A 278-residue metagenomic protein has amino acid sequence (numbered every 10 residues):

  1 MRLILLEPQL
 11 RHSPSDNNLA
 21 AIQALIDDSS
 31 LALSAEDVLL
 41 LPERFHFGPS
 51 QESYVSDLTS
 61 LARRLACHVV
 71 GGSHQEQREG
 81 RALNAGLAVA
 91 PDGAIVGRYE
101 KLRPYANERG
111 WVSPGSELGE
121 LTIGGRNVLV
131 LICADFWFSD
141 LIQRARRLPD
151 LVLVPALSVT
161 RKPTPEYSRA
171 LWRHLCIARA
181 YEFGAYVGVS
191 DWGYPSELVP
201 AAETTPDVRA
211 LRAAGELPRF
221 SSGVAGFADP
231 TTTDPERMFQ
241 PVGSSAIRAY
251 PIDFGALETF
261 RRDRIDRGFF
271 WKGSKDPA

Functional and structural regions predicted by a protein language model:
M1-L5: Extreme N-terminal starter segment of soluble prokaryotic enzymes
E7-S13: Short polar catalytic/cofactor-binding loops
L10, F45, R103, D135 (+2 more regions): Short, glycine/serine-rich, charged loops/turns that create anion-binding and catalytic segments at active sites
S13-D92, V96-R98, V159-A185: Cys-nucleophile CN-hydrolase/nitrilase-fold catalytic domain and related Cys-dependent amidase chemistry that acts on
P42, F47, L102, P155 (+1 more regions): Conserved residues at the C-terminal ends of beta-strands
Y54-V70, W137-A246: CN hydrolase (nitrilase-like) catalytic-core segments centered on the catalytic cysteine and neighboring Lys/Glu
Q77-A178, G243, A249, D253-K272: Active-site catalytic loop in hydrolytic enzyme cores
